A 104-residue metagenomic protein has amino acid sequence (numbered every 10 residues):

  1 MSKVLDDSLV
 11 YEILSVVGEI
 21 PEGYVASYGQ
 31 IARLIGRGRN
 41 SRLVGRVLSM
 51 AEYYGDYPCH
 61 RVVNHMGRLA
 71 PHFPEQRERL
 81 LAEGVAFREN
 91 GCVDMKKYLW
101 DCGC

Functional and structural regions predicted by a protein language model:
S2-C104: Nucleic acid-binding interface residues in structured DNA/RNA-binding domains, emphasizing the DNA-engaging scaffolds
